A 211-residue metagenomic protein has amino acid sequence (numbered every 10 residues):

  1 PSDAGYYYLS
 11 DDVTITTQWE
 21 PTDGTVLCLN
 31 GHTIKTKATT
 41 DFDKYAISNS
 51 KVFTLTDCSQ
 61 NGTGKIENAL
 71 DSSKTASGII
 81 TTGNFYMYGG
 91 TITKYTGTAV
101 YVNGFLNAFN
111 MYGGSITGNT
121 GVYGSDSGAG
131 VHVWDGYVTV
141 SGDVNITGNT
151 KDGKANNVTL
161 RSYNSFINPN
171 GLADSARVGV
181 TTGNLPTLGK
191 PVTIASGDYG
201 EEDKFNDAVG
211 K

Functional and structural regions predicted by a protein language model:
P1-Q18: Acidic Gly/Asp/Thr-rich repetitive segments characteristic of extracellular carbohydrate-active and adhesion proteins
P1-Y6, S141-K211: Extracellular/surface-exposed low-complexity segments
Y8, V26-C28: Residues within well-ordered beta-strands of beta-sheet-rich folds
T14-V26, I34-C58, E67-F85, T98-F105 (+1 more regions): Extracellular beta-strand-rich solenoid/capping regions of secreted or surface-exposed proteins that bind or remodel
T17-Q18, T36-D43, A69-S77, K94-Y101 (+3 more regions): Short glycine/acidic-rich loop motifs that flank beta-strands on beta-rich extracellular proteins
L29-H32, V52-N68, N84-K94, L106-T120 (+2 more regions): Right-handed parallel beta-helix
G136: Catalytic cores of secreted or luminal carbohydrate-active enzymes
